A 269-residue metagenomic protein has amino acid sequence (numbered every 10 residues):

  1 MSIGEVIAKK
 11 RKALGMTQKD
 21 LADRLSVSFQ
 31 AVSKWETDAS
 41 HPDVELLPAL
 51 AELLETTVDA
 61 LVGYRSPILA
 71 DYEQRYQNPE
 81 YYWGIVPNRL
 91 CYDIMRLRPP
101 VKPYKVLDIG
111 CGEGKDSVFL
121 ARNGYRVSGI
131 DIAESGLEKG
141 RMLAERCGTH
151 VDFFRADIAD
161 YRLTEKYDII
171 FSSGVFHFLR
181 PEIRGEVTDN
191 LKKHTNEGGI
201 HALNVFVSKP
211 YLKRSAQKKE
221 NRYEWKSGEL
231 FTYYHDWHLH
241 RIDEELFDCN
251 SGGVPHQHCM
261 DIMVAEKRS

Functional and structural regions predicted by a protein language model:
E5, M16, P42-E45, Y104: Residue-level signal for the short linker/turn that defines the boundary of a DNA-recognition helix
E5-R24: Short basic helix-loop element that most often maps to the first helix and adjoining turn of HTH DNA-binding modules
T17, S28-A31, D43, T57 (+1 more regions): Short coil turns linking two alpha-helices in DNA-binding domains
L25-H41, G63: Recognition helix of helix-turn-helix/homeodomain-like DNA-binding domains that insert into the DNA major groove
E45-A60: DNA major-groove recognition helix of helix-turn-helix/homeodomain DNA-binding modules
R65-K102, L107, G112-E165, L179-E186 (+2 more regions): Class I (Rossmann-like) S-adenosyl-L-methionine-dependent methyltransferase catalytic domain, capturing the SAM-binding
F171: A conserved beta-strand element that flanks and buttresses the S-adenosyl-L-methionine
G174-V175: Short catalytic micro-motifs in class I SAM-dependent methyltransferases
